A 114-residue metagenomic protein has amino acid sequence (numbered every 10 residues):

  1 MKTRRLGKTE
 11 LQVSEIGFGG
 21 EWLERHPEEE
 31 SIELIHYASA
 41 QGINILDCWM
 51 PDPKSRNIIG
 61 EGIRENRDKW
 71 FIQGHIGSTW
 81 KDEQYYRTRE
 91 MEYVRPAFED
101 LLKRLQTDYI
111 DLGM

Functional and structural regions predicted by a protein language model:
M1-G74: N-terminal binding-site loop/beta-alpha segment at the start of enzyme catalytic domains that lines or forms
G19-E29, T79-R95: Active-site mouth loops of central-metabolism enzymes
H36, A40, Y86-M114: Glycine/proline-rich, positively charged, aromatic-decorated active-site loop/lid region on the catalytic face
D47, D52, D68, D82 (+2 more regions): Acidic-enriched, low-complexity/disordered segments with a strong bias for Aspartate over Glutamate
K69-I76, R95-L101: Short, Lys/Arg-enriched charge-dense amphipathic segments
Q73-W80, Y109-G113: Short, basic/glycine-rich phosphate-binding loops at helix/coil junctions that contact nucleotide phosphates
